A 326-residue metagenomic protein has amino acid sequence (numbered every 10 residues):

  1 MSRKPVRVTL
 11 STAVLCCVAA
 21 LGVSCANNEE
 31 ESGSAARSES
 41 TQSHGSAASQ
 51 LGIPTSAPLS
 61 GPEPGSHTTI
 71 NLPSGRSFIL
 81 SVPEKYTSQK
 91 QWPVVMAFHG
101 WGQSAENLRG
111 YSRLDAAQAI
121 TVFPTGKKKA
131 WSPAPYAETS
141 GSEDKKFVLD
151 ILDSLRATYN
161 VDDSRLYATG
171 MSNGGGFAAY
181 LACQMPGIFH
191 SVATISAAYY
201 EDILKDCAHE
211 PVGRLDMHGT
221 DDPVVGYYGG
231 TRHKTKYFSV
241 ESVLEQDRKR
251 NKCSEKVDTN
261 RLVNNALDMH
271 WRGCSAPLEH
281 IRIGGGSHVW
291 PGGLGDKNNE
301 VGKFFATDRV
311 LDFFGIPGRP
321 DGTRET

Functional and structural regions predicted by a protein language model:
M1-T12: Bacterial N-terminal signal peptides that target proteins for export
S2, G22-V94, Y136, T169-A193 (+8 more regions): A domain-start/cap signature at the N-terminus of enzymes
T12-A20: Bacterial N-terminal signal peptides
E63-Y86, K90-Y167, M171, G176-Y180 (+3 more regions): Serine-hydrolase catalytic machinery in alpha/beta-hydrolase-like enzymes
M96, V122, A193, L215-M217 (+1 more regions): Hydrophobic/aromatic beta-strand patches that form the interior of the parallel beta-sheet core in alpha/beta enzyme
W101, G126, T220-P223, G230-T231 (+1 more regions): Acidic beta-to-alpha connecting loop that harbors the catalytic carboxylate
H190-A266, H270-S275: The feature captures the conserved acid-bearing segment of alpha/beta-hydrolase catalytic domains
E279-K297: Active-site-adjacent mobile loop/cap segments within catalytic or ligand-binding domains
